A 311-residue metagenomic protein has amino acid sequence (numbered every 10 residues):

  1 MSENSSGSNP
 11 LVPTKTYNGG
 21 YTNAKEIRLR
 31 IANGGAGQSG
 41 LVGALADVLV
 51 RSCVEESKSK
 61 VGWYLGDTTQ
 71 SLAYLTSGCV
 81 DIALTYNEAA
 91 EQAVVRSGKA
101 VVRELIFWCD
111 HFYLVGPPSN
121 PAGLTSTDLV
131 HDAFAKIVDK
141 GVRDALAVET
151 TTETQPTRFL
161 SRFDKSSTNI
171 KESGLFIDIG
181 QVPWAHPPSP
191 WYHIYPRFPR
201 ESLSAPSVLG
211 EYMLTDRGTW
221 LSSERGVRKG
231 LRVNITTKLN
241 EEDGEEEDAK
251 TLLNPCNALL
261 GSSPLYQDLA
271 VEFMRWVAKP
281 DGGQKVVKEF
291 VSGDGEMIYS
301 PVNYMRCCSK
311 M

Functional and structural regions predicted by a protein language model:
M1-V61, T69, A73, E88 (+2 more regions): Exported/periplasmic ABC-transporter solute-binding proteins
L72-D110: Short beta-strand-centered segments that line the small-molecule binding cleft or hinge of alpha/beta clamshell
G98-S119, S126-H131, K250-P255: Short Pro/Gly-enriched coil loops immediately N-terminal to beta-strands
